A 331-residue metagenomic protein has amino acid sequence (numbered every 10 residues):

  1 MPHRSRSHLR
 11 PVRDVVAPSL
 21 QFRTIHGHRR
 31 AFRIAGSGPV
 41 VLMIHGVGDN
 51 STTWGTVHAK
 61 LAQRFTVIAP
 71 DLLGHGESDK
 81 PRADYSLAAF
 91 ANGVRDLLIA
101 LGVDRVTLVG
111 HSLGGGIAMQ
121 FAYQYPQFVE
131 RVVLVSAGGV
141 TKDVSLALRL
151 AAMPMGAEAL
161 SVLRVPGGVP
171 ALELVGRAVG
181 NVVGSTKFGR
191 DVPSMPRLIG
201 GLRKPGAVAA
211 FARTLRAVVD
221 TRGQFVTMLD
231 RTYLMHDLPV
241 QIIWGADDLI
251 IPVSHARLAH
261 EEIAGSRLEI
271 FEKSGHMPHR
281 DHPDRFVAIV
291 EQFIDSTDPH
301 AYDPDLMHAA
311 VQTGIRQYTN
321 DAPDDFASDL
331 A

Functional and structural regions predicted by a protein language model:
M1-V40, A62-F65, N92, D96 (+3 more regions): Alpha/beta-hydrolase fold catalytic core
R23-A31, A35, A69-L113, Y125 (+2 more regions): Active-site loop/oxyanion-hole signature of alpha/beta-hydrolase fold enzymes
H28-E77: Conserved HGGG/HGGXW glycine-rich cap/lid loop of the alpha/beta-hydrolase fold
I117-F121: Hydrolases whose catalytic domains are alpha/beta-hydrolase-1, hotdog thioesterase, or metallo-beta-lactamase-like
Y123, R131-P166: Flexible "cap/lid" loop of the alpha/beta hydrolase fold
R203-H255: Conserved serine/cysteine hydrolase catalytic core
P252, H260-H276: Catalytic histidine neighborhood in serine/cysteine hydrolases with alpha/beta-hydrolase-type architecture
S274-V287: Catalytic histidine-centered segment of alpha/beta-hydrolase-like enzymes
